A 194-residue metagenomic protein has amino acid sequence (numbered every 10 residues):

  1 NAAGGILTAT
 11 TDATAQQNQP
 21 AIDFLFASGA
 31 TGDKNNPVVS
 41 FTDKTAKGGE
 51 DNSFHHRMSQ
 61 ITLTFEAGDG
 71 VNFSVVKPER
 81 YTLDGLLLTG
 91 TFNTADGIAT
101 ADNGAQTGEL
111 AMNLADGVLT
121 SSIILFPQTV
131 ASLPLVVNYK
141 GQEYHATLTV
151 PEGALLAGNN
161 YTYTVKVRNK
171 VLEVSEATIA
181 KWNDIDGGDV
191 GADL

Functional and structural regions predicted by a protein language model:
N1-K77, Q106-I123, T129-A131, L156 (+1 more regions): Short, low-hydrophobicity acidic/polar segments
I61, L133-L135, A146, Y163: Hydrophobic residues positioned within well-ordered beta-strands of beta-sheet architectures
I61, V76-Y81, L86, S175-I185: Generic beta-strand hydrophobic packing signal
G70-A105: Short, ordered, surface-exposed loop/turn motifs in non-cytosolic proteins
V137-Y139: Conserved structural position at the C-terminal beta-strand of extracellular beta-sandwich adhesion modules
E143-P151: Edge beta-strands of extracellular beta-sandwich domains
E152-Y163: Short, surface-exposed linear segments at secondary-structure transitions and domain or protein termini
K166-L194: Intrinsically disordered, low-complexity repeat and linker tracts
